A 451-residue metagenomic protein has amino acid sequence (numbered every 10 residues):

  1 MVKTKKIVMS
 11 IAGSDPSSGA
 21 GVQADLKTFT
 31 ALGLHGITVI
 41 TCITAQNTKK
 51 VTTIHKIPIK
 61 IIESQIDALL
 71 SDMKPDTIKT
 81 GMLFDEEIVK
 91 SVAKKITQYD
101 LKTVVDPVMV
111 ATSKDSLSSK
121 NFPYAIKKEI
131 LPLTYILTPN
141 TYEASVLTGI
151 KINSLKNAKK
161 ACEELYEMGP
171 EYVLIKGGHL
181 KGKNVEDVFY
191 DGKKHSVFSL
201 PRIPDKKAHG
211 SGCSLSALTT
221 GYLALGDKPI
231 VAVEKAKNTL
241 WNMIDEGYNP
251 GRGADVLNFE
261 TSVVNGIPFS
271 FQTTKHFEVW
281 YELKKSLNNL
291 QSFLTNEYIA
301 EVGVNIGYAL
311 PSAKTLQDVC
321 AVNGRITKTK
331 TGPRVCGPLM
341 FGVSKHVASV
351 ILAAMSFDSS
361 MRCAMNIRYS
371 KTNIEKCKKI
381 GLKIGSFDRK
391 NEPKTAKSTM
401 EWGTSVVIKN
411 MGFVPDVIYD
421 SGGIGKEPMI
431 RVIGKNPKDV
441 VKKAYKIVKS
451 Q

Functional and structural regions predicted by a protein language model:
V2-S10, V22-S113, F259-V264: Conserved N-terminal subdomain of the carbohydrate kinase-like
K5, K56, V231-V302: Charged C-terminal helix
I7, A12-S17, S196-H209: Short pre-catalytic strand/loop immediately N-terminal to key active-site residues, enriched for Gly-Thr
Q23-T28, S145-V146, K206-P229: Short, small-residue alpha-helix embedded
L32-I37, Y222-A236: Phosphate-handling active-site elements
K120-H195: Conserved phosphate/ATP/ADP-binding segment of small-molecule kinases
P268-K383: N-terminal, charge-rich interaction modules
K371-Q451: C-terminal binding/interaction regions
